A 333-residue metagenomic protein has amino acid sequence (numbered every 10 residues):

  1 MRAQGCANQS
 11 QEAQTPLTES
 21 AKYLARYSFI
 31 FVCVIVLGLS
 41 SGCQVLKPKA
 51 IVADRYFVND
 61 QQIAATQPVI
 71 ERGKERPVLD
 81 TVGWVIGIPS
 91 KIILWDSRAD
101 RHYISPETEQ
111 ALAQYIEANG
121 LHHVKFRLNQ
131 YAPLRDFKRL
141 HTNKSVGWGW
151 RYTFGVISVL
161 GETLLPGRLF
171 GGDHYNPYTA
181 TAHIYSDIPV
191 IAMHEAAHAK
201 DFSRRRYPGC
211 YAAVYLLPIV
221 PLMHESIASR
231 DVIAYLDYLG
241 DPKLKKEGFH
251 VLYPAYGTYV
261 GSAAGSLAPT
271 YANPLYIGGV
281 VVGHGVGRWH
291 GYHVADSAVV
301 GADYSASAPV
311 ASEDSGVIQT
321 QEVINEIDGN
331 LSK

Functional and structural regions predicted by a protein language model:
I30-S40: Bacterial N-terminal signal peptides
C43-S158: A metal-dependent hydrolase signature that marks the N-terminal structural subdomain at the beginning of catalytic folds
G120-Y131, G209, L239-V251: Surface-exposed patches in mature extracellular/periplasmic domains of secreted proteins
N176-A192: Short pre-active-site segment immediately N-terminal to the catalytic Zn-binding motif
P189-Y207: Active-site recognition of the HExxH zinc-binding catalytic motif
F202-S226: Post-HEXXH active-site segment of zinc metalloproteases
L217-P221, D237-S332: Long, well-structured alpha-helical subdomains associated with metal-dependent extracellular/ecto-lumenal hydrolases
L222-D237: An active-site-proximal "capping" alpha-helix that borders the catalytic cofactor pocket
